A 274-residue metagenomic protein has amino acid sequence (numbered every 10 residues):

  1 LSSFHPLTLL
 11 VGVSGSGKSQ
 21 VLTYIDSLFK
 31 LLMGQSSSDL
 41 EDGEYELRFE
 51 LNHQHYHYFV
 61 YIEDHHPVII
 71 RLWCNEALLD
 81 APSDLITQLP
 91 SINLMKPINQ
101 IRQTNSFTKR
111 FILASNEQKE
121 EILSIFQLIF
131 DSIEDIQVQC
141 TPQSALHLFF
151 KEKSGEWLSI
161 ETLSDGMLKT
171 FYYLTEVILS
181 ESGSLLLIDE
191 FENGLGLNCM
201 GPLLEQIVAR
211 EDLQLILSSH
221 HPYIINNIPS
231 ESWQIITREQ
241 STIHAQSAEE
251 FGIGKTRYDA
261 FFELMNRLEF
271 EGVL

Functional and structural regions predicted by a protein language model:
L1-K30: Pre-Walker A-like glycine/lysine-rich segment at the N-terminus of P-loop NTPase domains
S3-H5, E181-S182, R210-D212: Short loop/turn elements that form and flank the Walker-type P-loop nucleotide-binding site in RecA-like NTPase cores
S27, N193-G194, Y223-I224: Residues immediately C-terminal
F29-E181, G252, R267, G272-V273: Phosphate-coordinating catalytic segments in nucleotide- and nucleic-acid-processing enzymes
L185-L187: Walker B motif beta-strand of ABC-family P-loop ATPases
D189-F191: Walker B catalytic acidic pair
N193-L197, G201: Conserved D-loop-proximal element of ABC-family nucleotide-binding domains
G201-L274: C-terminal lobe/lid and adjacent interdomain/linker elements of RecA-like ASCE P-loop ATPase modules
